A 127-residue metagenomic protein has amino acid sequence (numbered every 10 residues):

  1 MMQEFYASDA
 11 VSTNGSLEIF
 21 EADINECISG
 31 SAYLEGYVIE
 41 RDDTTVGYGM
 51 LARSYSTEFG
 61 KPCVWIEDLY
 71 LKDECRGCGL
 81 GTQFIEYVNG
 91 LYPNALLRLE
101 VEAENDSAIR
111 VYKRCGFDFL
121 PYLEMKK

Functional and structural regions predicted by a protein language model:
Q3-E26: Conserved GNAT-fold acetyl-CoA-binding loop/helix
E26-V38: A short helix-loop-beta-strand connector motif used in the catalytic cores of GNAT acetyltransferases and, in some
G36-V38, T44-R53: Conserved beta-strand in the GNAT
I39, G77-T82: Glycine-rich acyl-CoA binding loop
G49-C63, E67: Conserved donor-binding loop and adjoining core beta-sheet/short helix segment in diverse acyl/aminoacyl transferases
I66-R76: A short, internal acetyl-CoA/4′-phosphopantetheine-binding micro-motif in the GNAT/acyltransferase core
R76, V88, P93, R98-I109 (+1 more regions): Conserved beta-strand-loop-alpha-helix junction that forms the acyl-donor binding cleft
T82, E86, A103-P121: Conserved active-site alpha-helix within GNAT-family acetyltransferase domains
